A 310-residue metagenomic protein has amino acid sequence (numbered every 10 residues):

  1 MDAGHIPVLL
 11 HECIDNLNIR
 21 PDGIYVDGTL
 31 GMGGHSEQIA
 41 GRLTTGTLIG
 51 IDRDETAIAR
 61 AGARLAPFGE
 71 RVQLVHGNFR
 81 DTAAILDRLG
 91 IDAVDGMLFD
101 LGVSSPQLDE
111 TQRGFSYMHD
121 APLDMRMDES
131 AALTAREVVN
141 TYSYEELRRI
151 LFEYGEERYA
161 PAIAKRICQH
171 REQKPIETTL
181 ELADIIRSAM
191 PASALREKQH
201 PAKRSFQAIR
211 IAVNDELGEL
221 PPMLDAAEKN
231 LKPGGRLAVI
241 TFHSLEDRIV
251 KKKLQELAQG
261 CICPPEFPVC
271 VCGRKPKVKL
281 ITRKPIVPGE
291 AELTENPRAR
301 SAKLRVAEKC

Functional and structural regions predicted by a protein language model:
M1-C310: S-adenosyl-L-methionine-dependent methyltransferase catalytic core, i.e., the SAM/SAH-binding region
